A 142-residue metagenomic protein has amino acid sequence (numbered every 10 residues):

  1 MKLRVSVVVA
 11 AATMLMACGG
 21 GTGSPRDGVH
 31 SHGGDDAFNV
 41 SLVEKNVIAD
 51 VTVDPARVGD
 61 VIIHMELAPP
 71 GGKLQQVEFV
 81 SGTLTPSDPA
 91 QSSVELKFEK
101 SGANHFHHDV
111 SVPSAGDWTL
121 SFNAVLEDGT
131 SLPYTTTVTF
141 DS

Functional and structural regions predicted by a protein language model:
M1-V8: Bacterial N-terminal signal peptides that target proteins for export
A10-A12: Short, linear, compositionally biased motifs with a strong N-terminal bias
M14-A17: C-terminal motif of bacterial Sec signal peptides marking the signal peptidase cleavage site
G19-S142: N-terminal soluble domains immediately following signal/targeting peptides that reside in extracytoplasmic
